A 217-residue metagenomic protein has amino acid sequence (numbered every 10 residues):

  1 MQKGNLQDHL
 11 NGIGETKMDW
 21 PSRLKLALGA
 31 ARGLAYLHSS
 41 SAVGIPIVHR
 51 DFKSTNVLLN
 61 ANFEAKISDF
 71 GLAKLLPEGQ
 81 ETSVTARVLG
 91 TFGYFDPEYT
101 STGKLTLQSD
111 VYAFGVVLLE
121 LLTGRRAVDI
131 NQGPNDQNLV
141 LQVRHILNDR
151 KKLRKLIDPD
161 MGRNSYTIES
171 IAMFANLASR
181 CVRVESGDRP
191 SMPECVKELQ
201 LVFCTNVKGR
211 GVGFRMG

Functional and structural regions predicted by a protein language model:
M1-G217: Conserved eukaryotic protein kinase-like
